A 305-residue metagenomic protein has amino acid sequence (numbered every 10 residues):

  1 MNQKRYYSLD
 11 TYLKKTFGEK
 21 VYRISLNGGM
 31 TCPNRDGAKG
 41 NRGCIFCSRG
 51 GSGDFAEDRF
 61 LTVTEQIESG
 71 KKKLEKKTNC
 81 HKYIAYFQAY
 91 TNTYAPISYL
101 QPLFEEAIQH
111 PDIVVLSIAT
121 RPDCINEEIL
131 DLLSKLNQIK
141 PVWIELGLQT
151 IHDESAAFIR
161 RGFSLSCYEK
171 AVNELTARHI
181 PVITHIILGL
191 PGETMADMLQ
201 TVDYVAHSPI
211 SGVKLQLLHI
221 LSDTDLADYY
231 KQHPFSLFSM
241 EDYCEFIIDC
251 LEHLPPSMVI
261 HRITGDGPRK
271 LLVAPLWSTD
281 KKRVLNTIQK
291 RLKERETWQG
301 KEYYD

Functional and structural regions predicted by a protein language model:
M1-I84: N-terminal [4Fe-4S]-dependent radical SAM core
N2-T11, K15, E19-Y22, G212 (+1 more regions): Auxiliary Fe-S-binding modules of radical SAM enzymes
Y22-L26, Y83-A85, L116-I118, V142-L146 (+3 more regions): Hydrophobic faces of well-ordered beta-strands that scaffold small-molecule active sites in alpha/beta enzyme cores
C44, E106-I113, Q200-K214, L285-W298: Structural recognition of alpha->loop->beta junctions
G50-G70, L74-I97, D112-I125, P141-C167 (+1 more regions): Core AdoMet radical
G70-L74, I125-I139, K170, L199-P209 (+1 more regions): Short amphipathic alpha-helices and their capping/turn segments at secondary-structure boundaries
L74-K76, L103-P111, D131-P141, N173-A177 (+1 more regions): Acidic (Asp/Glu)-rich catalytic clusters
S166-D225, E241-T264: Conserved C-terminal portion of the radical SAM core fold that forms the substrate/S-adenosylmethionine-binding
